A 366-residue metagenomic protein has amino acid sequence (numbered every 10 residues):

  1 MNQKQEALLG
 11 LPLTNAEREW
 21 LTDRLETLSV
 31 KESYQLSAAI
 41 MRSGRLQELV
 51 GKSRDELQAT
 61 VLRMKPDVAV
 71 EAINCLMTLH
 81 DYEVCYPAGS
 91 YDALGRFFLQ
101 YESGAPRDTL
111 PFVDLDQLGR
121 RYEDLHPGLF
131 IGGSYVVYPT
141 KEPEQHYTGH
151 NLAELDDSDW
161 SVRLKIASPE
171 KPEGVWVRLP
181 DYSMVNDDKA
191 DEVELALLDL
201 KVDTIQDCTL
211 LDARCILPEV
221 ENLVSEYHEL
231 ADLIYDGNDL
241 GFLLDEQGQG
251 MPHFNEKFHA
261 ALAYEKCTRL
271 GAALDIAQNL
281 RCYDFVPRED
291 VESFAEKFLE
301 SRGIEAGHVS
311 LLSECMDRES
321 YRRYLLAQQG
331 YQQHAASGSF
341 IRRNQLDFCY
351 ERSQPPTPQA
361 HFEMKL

Functional and structural regions predicted by a protein language model:
N2-F112, D116-R120, S134-D159, P172 (+2 more regions): Mixed-charge (acidic/basic) macromolecular-recognition segments
D114, D317, R352-L366: Non-Sec secretion/translocation targeting segments of pathogen effectors
E123-D124, F130-G132, E319-Q329, H334-A336 (+2 more regions): Short, surface-exposed polybasic-aromatic patches that bind anionic ligands, especially phosphate groups
V137-Y138, F340-R342: Generic recognition of long tandem-repeat/solenoid scaffolds
S161-P169: A short beta-strand micro-motif
S310, S337-G338: Short coil/turn segments at secondary-structure boundaries
